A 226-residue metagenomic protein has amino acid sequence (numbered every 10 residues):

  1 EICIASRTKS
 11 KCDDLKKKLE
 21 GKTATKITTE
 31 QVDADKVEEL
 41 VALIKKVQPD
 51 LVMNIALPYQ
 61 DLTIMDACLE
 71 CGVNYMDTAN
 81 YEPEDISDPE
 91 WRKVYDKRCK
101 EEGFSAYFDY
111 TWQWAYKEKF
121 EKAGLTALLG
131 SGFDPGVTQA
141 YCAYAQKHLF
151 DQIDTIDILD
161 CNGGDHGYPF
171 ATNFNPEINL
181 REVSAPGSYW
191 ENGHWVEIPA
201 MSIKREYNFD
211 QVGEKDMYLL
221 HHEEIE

Functional and structural regions predicted by a protein language model:
C3-I4, D77: Short beta-strand "acidic-cap" motif of Rossmann-like dinucleotide-binding folds
A5-K9, D33-A34: N-terminal Rossmann-fold cofactor-binding loop
K11-C12, Q60: Conserved short alpha-helix immediately C-terminal to the canonical SAM/SAH-binding motif I of Rossmann-like
L15-T25: Short, conserved SAM-binding/catalytic segment of Class I S-adenosyl-L-methionine-dependent methyltransferases
I27-T29: Hydrophobic/aromatic anchor residues within beta-strands of the central parallel beta-sheet of Rossmann-like
Q31-L51, A56, Q60: Conserved Rossmann-fold cofactor-binding substructure of NAD(P)-dependent oxidoreductases
P58-F174: Glycine-/Pro-rich loop/turn segments that contact NAD(P) or position catalytic residues in Rossmann-like domains
K147-E226: C-terminal catalytic/substrate-binding lobe primarily of soluble NAD(P)-dependent oxidoreductases
